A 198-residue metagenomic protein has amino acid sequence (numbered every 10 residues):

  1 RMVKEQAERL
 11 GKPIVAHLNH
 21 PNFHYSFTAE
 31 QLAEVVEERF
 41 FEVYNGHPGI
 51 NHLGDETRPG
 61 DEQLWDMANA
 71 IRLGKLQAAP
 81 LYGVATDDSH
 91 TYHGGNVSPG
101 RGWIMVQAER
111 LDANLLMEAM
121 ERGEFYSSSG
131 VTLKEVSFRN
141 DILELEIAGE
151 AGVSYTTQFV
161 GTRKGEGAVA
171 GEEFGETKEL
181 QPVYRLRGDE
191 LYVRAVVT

Functional and structural regions predicted by a protein language model:
R1-V36, Y44-N51, E56-L64, I71 (+2 more regions): A metal-dependent hydrolase metal-coordination microenvironment
V35-E38, P99-R101: Short, solvent-exposed loop/turn segments at the edges of secondary structure
I71-Y82, D87-T198: C-terminal functional module detector
